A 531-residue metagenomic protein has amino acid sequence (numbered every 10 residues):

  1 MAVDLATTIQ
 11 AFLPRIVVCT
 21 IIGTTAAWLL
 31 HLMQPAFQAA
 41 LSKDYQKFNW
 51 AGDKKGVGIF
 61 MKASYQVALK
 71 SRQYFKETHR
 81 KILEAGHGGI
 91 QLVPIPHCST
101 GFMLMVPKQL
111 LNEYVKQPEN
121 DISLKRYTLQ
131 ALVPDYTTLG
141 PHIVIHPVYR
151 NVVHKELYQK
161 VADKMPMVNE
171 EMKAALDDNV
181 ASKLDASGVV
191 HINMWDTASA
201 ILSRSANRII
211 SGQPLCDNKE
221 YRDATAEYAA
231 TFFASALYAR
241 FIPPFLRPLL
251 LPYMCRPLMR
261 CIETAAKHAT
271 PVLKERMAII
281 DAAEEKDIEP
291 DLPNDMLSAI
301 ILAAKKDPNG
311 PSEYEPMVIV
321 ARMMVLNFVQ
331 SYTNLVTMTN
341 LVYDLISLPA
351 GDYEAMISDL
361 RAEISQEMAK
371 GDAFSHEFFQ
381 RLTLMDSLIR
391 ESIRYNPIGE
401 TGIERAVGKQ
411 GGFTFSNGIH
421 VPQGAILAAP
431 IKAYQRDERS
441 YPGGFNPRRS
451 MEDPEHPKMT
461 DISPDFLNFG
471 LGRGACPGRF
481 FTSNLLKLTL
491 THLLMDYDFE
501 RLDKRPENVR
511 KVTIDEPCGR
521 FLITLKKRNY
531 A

Functional and structural regions predicted by a protein language model:
M1-F12, I419, T513-A531: C-terminal helix/juxtamembrane-tail motif
A2-Q10, P14, I21-I145, Y149 (+2 more regions): N-terminal membrane-proximal hinge/A-helix region immediately C-terminal to the signal-anchor transmembrane segment
V67-R80, Q366-I419, I431, H456: Conserved cytochrome P450 K-helix E-x-x-R motif and the immediately C-terminal K′/meander segment
A68-S99, K125-L215, F232-A236, A269-E285 (+1 more regions): Cytochrome P450 catalytic-domain "roof"
M165-M338, S358-D359: Cytochrome P450 heme-thiolate monooxygenase catalytic core
T333-E363, P477-Y497: Cytochrome P450 catalytic-core helices
A429-H456: Conserved cytochrome P450 K-helix/beta-meander segment immediately N-terminal to the heme-binding cysteine loop
I462, R479-E516: Cytochrome P450 heme-binding "Cys pocket" and the immediately downstream C-terminal segment
